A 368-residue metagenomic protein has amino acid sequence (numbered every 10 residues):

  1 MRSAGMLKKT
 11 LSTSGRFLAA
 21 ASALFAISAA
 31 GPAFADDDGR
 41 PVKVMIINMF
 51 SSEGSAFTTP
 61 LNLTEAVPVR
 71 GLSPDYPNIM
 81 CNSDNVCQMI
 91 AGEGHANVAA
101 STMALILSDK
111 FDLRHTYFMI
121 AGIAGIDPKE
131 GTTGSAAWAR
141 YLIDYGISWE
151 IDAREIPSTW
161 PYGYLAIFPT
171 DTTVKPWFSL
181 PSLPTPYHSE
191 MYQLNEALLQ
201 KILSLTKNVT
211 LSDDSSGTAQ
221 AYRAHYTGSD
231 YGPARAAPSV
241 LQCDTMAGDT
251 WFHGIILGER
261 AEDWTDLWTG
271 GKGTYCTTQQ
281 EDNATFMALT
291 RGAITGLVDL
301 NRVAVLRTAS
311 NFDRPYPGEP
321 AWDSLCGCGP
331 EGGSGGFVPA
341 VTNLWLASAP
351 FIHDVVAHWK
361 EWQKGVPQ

Functional and structural regions predicted by a protein language model:
M1, L11, F25-I27, F34: Compositionally biased, low-complexity repeat tracts
M1, M6, Q363-P367: Charged interaction patches that mediate protein-protein contacts
S3-A19: Bacterial N-terminal signal peptides that target proteins for export
R16-A29: Bacterial N-terminal signal peptides
F34-Q368: Accessory terminal and edge-of-domain segments that mediate assembly/interaction and cofactor placement around
